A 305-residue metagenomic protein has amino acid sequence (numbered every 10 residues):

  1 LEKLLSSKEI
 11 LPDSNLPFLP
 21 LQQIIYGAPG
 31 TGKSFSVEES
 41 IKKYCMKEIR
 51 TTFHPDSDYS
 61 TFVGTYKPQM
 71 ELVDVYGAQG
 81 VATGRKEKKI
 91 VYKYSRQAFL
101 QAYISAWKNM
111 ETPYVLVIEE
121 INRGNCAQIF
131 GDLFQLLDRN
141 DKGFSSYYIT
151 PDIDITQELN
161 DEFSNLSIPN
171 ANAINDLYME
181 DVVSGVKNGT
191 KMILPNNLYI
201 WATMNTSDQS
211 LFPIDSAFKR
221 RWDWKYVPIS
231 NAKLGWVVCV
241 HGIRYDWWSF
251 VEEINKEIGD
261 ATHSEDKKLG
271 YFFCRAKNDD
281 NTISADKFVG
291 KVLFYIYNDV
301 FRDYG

Functional and structural regions predicted by a protein language model:
L1-G305: C-terminal regulatory/interaction module of P-loop NTP-utilizing enzymes
